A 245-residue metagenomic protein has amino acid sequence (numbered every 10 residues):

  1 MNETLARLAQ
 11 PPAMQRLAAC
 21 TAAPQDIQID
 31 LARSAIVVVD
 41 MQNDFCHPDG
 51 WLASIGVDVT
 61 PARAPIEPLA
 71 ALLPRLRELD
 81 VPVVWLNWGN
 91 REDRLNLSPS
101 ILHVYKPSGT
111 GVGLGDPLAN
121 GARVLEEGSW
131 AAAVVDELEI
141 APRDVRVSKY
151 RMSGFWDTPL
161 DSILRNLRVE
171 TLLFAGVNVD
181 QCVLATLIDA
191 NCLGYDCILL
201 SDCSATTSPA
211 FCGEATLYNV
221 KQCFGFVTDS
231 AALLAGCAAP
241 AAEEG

Functional and structural regions predicted by a protein language model:
M1-A35, D44, R75-L79, N96 (+1 more regions): Active-site-adjacent betaalpha module
A32, G50-L76, V81-N87: A short alpha/beta connector and helix-capping loop motif
V39-D40: N-terminal nucleotide-binding beta1-loop-alpha1 segment
H47-L52, N96: Short, glycine/acidic-enriched capping/hinge loops at junctions between secondary-structure elements
L86-G89, V177: Short, well-ordered beta-to-alpha junction loops that form the rim of enzyme active sites and present histidine/acidic
G89-R91, L95: Conserved alpha-helical segments that form or flank metal/cofactor-binding pockets of metalloenzymes
